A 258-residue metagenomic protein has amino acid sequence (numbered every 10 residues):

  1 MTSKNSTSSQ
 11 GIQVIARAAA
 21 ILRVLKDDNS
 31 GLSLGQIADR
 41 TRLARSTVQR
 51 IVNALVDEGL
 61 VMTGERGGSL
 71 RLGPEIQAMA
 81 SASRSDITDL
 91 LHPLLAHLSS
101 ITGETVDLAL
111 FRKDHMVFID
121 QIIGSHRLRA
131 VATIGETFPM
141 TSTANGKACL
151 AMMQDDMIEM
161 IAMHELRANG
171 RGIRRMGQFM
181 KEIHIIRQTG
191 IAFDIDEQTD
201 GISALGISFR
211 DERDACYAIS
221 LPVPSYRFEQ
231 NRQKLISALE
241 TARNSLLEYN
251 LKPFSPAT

Functional and structural regions predicted by a protein language model:
T2-S85, N244, E248-Y249: N-terminal helix-turn-helix
E75-I101: Conserved segment of winged-helix/HTH DNA-binding domains
T102-D107, Q188-I191: Short N-terminal helix-loop-first-beta-strand/juxtamembrane motif that initiates sensory/input modules
L108-K113, I122: Short hydrophobic alpha-helical segments used for membrane anchoring or interfacial signaling
A109, V117, L205-I207: Conserved hydrophobic/aromatic positions in well-ordered beta-strands
R127-Q198: Short, solvent-exposed recognition segments
R171-S245: Extended hydrophobic
N250-T258: Short alpha-helical interdomain "coupling" segment at the junction between an upstream regulatory sensor module
